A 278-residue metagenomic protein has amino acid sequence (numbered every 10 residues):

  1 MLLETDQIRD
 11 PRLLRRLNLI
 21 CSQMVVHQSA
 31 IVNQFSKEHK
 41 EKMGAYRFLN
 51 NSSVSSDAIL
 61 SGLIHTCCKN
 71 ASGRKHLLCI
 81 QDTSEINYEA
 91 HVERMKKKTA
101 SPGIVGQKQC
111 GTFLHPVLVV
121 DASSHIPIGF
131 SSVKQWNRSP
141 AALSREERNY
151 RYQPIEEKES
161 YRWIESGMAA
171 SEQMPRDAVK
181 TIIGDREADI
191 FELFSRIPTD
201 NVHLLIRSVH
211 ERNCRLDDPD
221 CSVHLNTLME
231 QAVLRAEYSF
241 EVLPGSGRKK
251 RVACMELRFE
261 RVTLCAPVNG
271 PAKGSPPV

Functional and structural regions predicted by a protein language model:
M1-K96, G103-I104, Q109-F113, L118-V278: Single, function-defining residue in the core of a domain
